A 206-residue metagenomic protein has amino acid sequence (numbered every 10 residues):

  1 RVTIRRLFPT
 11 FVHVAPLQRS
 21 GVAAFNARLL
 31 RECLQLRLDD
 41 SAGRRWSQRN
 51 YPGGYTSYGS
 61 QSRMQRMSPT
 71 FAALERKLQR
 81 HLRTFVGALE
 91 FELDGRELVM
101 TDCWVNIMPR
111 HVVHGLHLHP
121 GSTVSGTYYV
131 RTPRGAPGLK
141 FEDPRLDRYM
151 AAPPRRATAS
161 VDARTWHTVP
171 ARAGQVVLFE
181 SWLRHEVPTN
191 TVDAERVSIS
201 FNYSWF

Functional and structural regions predicted by a protein language model:
V2-E92: Non-heme Fe(II)/2-oxoglutarate
H13, T101-C103, V124-G126, V197-F201: Hydrophobic residues positioned within well-ordered beta-strands of beta-sheet architectures
Q18, M108, Y129-R131, N202-F206: Solvent-exposed residues in well-ordered beta-strands and their adjoining turns, especially edge/terminal strands
R19, R145, L183: A broadly conserved detector of short glycine/acidic/proline-rich loop/turn motifs that flank catalytic sites and bind
Y58, L139, V187: Short clusters of hydrophobic/aromatic residues that line enzyme substrate/ligand-binding pockets
R63, M67-T101, P109-T123, V130-R134: Active-site region of the double-stranded beta-helix
D102-L178: Catalytic core of non-heme Fe(II) oxygenases with the double-stranded beta-helix
T158-F206: Catalytic core of Fe(II)/2-oxoglutarate
